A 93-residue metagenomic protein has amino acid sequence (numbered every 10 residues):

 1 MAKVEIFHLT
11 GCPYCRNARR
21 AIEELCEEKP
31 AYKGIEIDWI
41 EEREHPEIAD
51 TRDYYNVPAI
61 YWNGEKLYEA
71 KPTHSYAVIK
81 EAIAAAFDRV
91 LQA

Functional and structural regions predicted by a protein language model:
M1-E28: Local sequence-structure signature of Cys/Sec-based thiol-disulfide redox active-site neighborhoods
M1-E5, Y32, E36, Q92-A93: Extracytoplasmic thiol/disulfide redox context detector
V4-I6, I22, I37, I60 (+1 more regions): Hydrophobic beta-strand residues in large extracellular and virion-surface proteins
P13-Y14, E44, H74: Short alpha-helical
Y32-P46: Thiol-based oxidoreductase modules, predominantly thioredoxin-like and allied folds used for disulfide exchange
A49: A hydrophobic alpha-helix adjacent to the NAD(P)-binding/active-site core of NAD(P)-dependent oxidoreductases, strongly
R52-W62: Structural micro-motif
W62-A93: Non-catalytic, surface beta->alpha helical segment in thiol-disulfide oxidoreductase systems
